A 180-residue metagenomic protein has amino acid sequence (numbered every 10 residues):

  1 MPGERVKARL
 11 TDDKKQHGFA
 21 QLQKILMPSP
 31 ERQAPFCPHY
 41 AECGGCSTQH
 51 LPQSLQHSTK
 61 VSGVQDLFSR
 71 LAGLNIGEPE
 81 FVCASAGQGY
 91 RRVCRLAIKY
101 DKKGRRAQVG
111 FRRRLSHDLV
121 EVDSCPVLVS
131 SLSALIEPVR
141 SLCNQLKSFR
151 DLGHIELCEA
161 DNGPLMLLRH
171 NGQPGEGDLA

Functional and structural regions predicted by a protein language model:
M1-A180: Accessory RNA-recognition modules of RNA-modification enzymes
